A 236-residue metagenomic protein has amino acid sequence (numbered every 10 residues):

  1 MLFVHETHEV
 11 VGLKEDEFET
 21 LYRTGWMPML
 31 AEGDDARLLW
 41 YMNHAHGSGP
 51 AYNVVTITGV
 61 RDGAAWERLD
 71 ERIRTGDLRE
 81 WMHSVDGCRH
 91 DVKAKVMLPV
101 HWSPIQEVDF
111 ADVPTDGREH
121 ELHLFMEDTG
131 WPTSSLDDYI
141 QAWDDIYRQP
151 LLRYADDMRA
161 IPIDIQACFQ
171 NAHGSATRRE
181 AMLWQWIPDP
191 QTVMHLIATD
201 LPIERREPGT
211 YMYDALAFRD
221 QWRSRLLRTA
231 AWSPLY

Functional and structural regions predicted by a protein language model:
L2-K14, H101-P188, T229-Y236: Surface-exposed interaction/gating patches
E6, F18, T56, W66 (+3 more regions): Hydrophobic pocket/interface hotspot
D16-W40, H46-A51, G59-V100, D145-P162 (+2 more regions): An amphipathic, aromatic/His-enriched active-site/gating alpha helix that lines ligand/cofactor pockets
